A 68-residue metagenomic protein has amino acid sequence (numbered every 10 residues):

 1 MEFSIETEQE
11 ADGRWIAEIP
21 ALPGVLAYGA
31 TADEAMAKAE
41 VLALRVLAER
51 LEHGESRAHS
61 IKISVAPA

Functional and structural regions predicted by a protein language model:
M1-S4, A37-A68: Short, charged, surface-exposed hinge/linker loops at domain edges that act as mobile lids or interdomain connectors
T7-P20: Short aromatic-glycine-(Arg/Gly/Cys) micro-motifs in beta-strand/loop hairpins
A11, P23, K62: Short, flexible active-site-adjacent loop segments at beta-strand->alpha-helix junctions, enriched in small/polar
I19-L22, E40: ATP/adenylate-binding site constellation spanning eukaryotic-like Ser/Thr protein kinases, ABC-transporter
P23-E34: A short, exposed loop/beta-hairpin motif centered on an aromatic-Gly-Thr core
